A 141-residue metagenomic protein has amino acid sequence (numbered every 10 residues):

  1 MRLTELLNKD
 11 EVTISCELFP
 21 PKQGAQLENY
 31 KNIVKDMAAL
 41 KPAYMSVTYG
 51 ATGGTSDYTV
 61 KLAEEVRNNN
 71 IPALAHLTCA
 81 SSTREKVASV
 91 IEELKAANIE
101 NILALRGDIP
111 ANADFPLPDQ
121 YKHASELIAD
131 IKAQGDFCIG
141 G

Functional and structural regions predicted by a protein language model:
M1-C16, Q23: N-terminal amphipathic alpha-helix/helix-capping segment at the start of soluble metabolic enzymes
I14-P20, M45-V47, A73-L77, I102-A104 (+1 more regions): Hydrophobic faces of well-ordered beta-strands that scaffold small-molecule active sites in alpha/beta enzyme cores
P21-G24, P42-L62, D108-D119: Glycine-rich, proline-tolerant flexible connector loops at the mouths of alpha/beta enzymes
G24-M37, T59, R84-E92: Short, acidic/polar
G53-H76, D119-G140: Alpha-helix-loop-beta-strand connector modules within alpha/beta enzyme cores
C79-A96, Q120-H123: Glycine-rich anion/phosphate-binding loops
A88-A113: Conserved thiamine diphosphate
